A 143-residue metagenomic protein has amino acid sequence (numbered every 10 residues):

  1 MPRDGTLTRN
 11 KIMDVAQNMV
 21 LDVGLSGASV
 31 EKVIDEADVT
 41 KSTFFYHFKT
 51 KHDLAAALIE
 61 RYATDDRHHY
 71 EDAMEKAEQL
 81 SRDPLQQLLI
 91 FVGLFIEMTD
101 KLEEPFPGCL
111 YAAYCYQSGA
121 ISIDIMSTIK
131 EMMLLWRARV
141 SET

Functional and structural regions predicted by a protein language model:
M1-L7: N-terminal intrinsically disordered/low-complexity leader segments
G5, M13, I59, A63 (+1 more regions): Amphipathic, non-transmembrane alpha-helical scaffold segments
K11, V15, M19-R61: Helix-turn-helix
G24, I34, L102-E103, S127 (+1 more regions): N-terminal helix-turn-helix DNA-binding core of bacterial DNA-binding proteins
E36, R61, D65-K76, L94 (+3 more regions): Solvent-exposed, charged/polar functional surfaces in cytosolic regulatory/catalytic domains
A57, D72-F106: Hydrophobic alpha-helical connector segments
R67-H68, Q86-G93, F106, G119-T143: Amphipathic alpha-helical packing segments from all-alpha helical-bundle domains
